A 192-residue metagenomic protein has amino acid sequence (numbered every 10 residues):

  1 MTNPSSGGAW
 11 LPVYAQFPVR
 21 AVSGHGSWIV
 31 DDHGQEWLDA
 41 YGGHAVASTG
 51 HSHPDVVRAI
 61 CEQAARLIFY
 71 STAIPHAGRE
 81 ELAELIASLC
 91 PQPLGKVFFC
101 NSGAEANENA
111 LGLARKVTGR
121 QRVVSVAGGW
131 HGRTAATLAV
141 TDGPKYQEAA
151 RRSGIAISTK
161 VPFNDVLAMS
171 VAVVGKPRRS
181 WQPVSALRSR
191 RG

Functional and structural regions predicted by a protein language model:
M1-H25, L85, V161-P162: Active-site-adjacent loop/helix segments that line or gate small-molecule/cofactor pockets in enzymes
G8-A9, E36-V124: Glycine-rich loop-to-alpha-helix module at the N-terminal edge of alpha/beta enzyme cores
P12-Q16, Y41-H44, E62, F69 (+5 more regions): Residue-level signal for pocket-adjacent positions within structured domains
P18-A40: Active-site and channel-lining beta-strand-loop segments that bind or position nucleotide-derived/phosphorylated
A21, S52, G78, V161-N164: Short secondary-structure boundary/capping elements
V30-D31, T49-H51, A139-T141: Short beta-strand-to-turn element immediately C-terminal to the catalytic PLP-Schiff-base lysine in fold type I
E84-Q182, A186: PLP-dependent aspartate aminotransferase-fold enzymes
R188-G192: Glycine/threonine-rich flexible loop motifs
